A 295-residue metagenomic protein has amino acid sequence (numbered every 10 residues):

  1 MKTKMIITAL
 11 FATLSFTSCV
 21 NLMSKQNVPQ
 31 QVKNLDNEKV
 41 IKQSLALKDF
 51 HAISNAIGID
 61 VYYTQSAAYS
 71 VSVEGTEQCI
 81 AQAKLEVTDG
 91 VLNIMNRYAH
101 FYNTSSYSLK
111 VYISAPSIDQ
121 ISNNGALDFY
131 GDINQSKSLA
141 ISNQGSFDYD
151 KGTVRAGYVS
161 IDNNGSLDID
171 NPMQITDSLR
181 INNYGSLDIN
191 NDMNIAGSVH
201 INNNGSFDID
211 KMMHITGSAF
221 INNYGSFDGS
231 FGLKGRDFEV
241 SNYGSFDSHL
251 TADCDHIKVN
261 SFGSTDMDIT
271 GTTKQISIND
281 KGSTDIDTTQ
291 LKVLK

Functional and structural regions predicted by a protein language model:
M1-K295: Intrinsically disordered, low-complexity terminal regions
